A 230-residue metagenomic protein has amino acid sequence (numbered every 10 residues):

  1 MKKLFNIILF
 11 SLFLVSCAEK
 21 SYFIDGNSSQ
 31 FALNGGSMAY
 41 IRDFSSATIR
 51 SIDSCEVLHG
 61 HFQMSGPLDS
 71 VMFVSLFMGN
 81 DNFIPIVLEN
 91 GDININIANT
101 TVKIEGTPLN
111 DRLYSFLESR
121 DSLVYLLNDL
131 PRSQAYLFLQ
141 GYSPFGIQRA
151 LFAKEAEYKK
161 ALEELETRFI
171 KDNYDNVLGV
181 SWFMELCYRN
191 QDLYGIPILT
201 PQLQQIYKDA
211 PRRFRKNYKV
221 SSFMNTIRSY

Functional and structural regions predicted by a protein language model:
M1-C17: Sec-dependent bacterial lipoprotein signal peptides
C17-E163: A non-transmembrane, solvent-exposed segment enriched in polar/low-complexity residues
Y114-S115, L165, I170-V177: Soluble oligomerization/assembly scaffold segments of membrane-associated complexes
A150, K154, I170, G195: Conserved aromatic-histidine-acidic binding/catalytic patches
K171-Y230: Charged, long alpha-helical assembly modules
